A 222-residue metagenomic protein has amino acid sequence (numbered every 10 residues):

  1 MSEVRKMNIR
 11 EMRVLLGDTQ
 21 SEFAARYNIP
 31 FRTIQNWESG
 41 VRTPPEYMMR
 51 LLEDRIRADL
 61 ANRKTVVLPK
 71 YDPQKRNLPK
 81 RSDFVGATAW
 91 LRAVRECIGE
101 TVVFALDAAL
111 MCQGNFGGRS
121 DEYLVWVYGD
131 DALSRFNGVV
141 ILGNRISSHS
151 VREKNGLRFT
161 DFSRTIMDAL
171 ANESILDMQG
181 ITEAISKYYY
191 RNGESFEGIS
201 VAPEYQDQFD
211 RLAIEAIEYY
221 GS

Functional and structural regions predicted by a protein language model:
M1-V4: A detector for short, charged/polar N-terminal pre-domain segments
I9-E22, L51: Short basic helix-loop element that most often maps to the first helix and adjoining turn of HTH DNA-binding modules
L15, T165, A184, Q208 (+1 more regions): Charge-rich, solvent-exposed alpha-helical interaction surfaces
G17-Q35: Short alpha-helical DNA-recognition segment
I29-T43, Q74: Recognition helix of helix-turn-helix/homeodomain-like DNA-binding domains that insert into the DNA major groove
E46-R63: DNA major-groove recognition helix of helix-turn-helix/homeodomain DNA-binding modules
A61-F159, D168, N172-P203, I214-G221: Short gly/ser-rich loop at a beta-strand->alpha-helix junction or flexible surface loop bordering the NTP-binding
